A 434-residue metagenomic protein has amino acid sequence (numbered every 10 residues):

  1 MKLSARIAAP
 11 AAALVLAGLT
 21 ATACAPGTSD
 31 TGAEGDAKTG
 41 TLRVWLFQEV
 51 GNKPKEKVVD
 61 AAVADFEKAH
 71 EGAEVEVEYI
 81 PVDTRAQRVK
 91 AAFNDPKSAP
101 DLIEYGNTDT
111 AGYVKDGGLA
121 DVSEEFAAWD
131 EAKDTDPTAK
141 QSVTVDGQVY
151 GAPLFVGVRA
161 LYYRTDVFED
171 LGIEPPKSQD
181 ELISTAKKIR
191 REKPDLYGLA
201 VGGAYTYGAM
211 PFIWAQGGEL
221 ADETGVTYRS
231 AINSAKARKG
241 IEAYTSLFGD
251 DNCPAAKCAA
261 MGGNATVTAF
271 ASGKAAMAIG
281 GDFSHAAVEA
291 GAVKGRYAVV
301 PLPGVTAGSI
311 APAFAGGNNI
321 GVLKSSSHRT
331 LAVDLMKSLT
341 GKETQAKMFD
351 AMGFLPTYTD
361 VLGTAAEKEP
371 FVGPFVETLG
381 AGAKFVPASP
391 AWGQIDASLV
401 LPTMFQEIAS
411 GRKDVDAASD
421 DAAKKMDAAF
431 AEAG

Functional and structural regions predicted by a protein language model:
K2-G112, T306, T330-L331, A417 (+1 more regions): Conserved N-terminal structural module of periplasmic/extracytoplasmic solute-binding proteins
K68, L171, S246-N252, E289-F354: Extracytoplasmic/periplasmic substrate-recognition and gating elements
N107-V158, F212, A298, E367-P370 (+1 more regions): Hinge/lid segment of periplasmic solute-binding proteins
V114-G118, T138-E174, V201-V226, A315-G321 (+1 more regions): Periplasmic solute-binding protein
S123-T135, L199, G218-K239, E289-A292 (+5 more regions): Short, solvent-exposed loop/beta-turn-alpha elements that line the ligand-binding surface or hinge of extracytoplasmic
E169-D170, A381-G434: Conserved C-terminal helix/tail region of periplasmic/extracytoplasmic solute-binding proteins
A186, R229-K257: Glycine-centered hinge/linker elements that transmit conformational signals in sensory and ligand-binding systems
V300, D350-A397, E407, A431: Long, aromatic- and glycine/proline-rich binding clefts that accommodate carbohydrate-like moieties
